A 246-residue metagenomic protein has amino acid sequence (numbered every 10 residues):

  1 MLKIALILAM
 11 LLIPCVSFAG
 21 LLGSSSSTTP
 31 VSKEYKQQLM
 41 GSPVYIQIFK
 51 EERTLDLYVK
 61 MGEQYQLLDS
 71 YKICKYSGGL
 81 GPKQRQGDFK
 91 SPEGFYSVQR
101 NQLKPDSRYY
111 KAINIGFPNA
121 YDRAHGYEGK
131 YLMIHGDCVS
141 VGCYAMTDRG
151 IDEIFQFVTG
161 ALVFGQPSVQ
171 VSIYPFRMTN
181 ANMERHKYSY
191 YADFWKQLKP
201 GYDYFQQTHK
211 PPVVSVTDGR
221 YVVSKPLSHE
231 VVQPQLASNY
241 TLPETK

Functional and structural regions predicted by a protein language model:
M1-I4: Positively charged n-region of N-terminal signal peptides that target proteins for export
T28-Y45, L57-Y58, I73-G87, S91-R100 (+1 more regions): N-terminal post-signal-peptidase region of extra-cytosolic proteins
M61-E63: Short loop/turn segments immediately following beta-strands, especially the blade-tip and inter-blade linker loops
L67-D69: Residue-level detector of beta-propeller blades
G87-E244: Exported/periplasmic cell-wall-interacting domains
